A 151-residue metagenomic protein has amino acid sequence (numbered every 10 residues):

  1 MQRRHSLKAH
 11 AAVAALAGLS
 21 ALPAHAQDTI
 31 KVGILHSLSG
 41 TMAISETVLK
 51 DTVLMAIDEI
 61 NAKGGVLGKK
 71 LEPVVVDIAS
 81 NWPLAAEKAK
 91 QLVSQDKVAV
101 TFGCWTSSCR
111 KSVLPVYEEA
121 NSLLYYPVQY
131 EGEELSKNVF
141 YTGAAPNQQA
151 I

Functional and structural regions predicted by a protein language model:
M1-A12: N-terminal secretory signal peptides and thylakoid transit peptides that target proteins across membranes
H10-A21: Bacterial N-terminal signal peptides
L22-A26: Sec/Tat signal peptide C-region and signal peptidase I cleavage site
G33-T52, V76-P83, W105-S108: Extracytoplasmic "Venus flytrap"
D51-P73: Signal peptide-proximal N-terminal region of secreted/periplasmic/extracellular or secretory-lumen proteins
V66-A79, L135-V139: Short beta-strand elements in bilobed, periplasmic/extracellular small-molecule ligand-binding domains
V74, W82-A99: Short, well-structured alpha-helical segments in soluble
P83, K97-I151: Extracytoplasmic ligand/sensor domains, especially the bilobed periplasmic-binding protein
